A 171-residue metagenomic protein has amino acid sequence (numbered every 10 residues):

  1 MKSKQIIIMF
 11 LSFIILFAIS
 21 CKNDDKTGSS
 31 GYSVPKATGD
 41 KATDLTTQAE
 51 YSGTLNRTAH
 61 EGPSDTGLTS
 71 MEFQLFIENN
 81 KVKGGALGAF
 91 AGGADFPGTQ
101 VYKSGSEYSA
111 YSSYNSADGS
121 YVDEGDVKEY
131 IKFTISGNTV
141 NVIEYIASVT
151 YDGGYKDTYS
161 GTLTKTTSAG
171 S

Functional and structural regions predicted by a protein language model:
M1-S20: Sec-dependent bacterial lipoprotein signal peptides
S12, A18, G53, G84-G85 (+2 more regions): Small side chains
L16-T47, T167-A169: Bacterial Sec-dependent N-terminal signal peptides
K36-V82, N115-Y130: Short, solvent-exposed loop/hinge segments that bridge or flank secondary-structure elements
E61-G105, V142-V149: N-terminal glycine/threonine-rich, aromatic-flanked beta-hairpin/loop signature
K83-G137: Contiguous, well-ordered beta-strand patches that form the walls/edges of small beta-barrel/beta-sandwich domains
N138-T158: Short, exposed beta-strand-loop hairpins at the edges of beta-sheets in extracellular/periplasmic proteins
S160-S171: Short, low-complexity, Pro/Ser/Thr/Gly-rich segments in the mature regions of secreted, periplasmic
